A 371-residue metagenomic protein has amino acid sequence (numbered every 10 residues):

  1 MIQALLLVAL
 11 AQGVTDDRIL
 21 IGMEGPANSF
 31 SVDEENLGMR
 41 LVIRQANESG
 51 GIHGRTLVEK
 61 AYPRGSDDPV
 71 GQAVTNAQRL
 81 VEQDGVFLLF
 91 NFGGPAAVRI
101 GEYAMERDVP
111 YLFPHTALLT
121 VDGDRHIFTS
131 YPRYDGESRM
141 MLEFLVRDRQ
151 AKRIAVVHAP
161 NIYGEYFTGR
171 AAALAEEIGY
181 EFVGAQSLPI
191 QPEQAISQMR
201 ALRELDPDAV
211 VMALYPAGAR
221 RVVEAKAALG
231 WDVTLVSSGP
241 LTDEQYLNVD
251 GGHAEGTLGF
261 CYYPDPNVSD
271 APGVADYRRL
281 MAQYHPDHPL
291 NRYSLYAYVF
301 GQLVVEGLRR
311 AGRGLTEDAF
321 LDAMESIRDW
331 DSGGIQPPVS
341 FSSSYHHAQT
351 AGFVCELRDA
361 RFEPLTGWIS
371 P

Functional and structural regions predicted by a protein language model:
M1-L20, V81, P371: Short, low-complexity disordered leader/linker segments with a strong preference for bacterial N-terminal type II
L10-G22, G51-T56, V146-K152: Immediate post-signal peptide segment of exported/extracytoplasmic ligand-binding proteins
V14-R40, Y62-V70, G93, V157-E165 (+2 more regions): Extracytoplasmic "Venus flytrap"
D16-R18, S31-R40, S49-V121, L188-P192 (+1 more regions): Beta-alpha junction/loop-to-helix N-cap segments that form part of ligand/metal-binding clefts
S31, E35-V42, A73-A77, G85 (+12 more regions): Stable alpha-helical elements in mature extracytoplasmic
G85-A185, D232-G259: Extracytoplasmic ligand/sensor domains, especially the bilobed periplasmic-binding protein
A225-Y298, E356, F362, W368-P371: Extracellular/periplasmic periplasmic-binding protein-like sensory domains
Q283-S294, V305-F362: Segments of small-molecule ligand-sensing domains
